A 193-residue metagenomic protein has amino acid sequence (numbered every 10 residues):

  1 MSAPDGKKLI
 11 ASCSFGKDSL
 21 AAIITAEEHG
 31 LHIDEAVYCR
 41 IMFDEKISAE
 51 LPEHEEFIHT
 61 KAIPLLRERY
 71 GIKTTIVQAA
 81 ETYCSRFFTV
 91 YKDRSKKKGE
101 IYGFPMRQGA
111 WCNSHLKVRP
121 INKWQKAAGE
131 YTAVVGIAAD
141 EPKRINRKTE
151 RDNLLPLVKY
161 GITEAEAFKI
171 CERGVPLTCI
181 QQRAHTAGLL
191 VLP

Functional and structural regions predicted by a protein language model:
M1-P193: Nucleotide-activated chemistry modules centered on ATP-dependent adenylation/adenylyltransferase
